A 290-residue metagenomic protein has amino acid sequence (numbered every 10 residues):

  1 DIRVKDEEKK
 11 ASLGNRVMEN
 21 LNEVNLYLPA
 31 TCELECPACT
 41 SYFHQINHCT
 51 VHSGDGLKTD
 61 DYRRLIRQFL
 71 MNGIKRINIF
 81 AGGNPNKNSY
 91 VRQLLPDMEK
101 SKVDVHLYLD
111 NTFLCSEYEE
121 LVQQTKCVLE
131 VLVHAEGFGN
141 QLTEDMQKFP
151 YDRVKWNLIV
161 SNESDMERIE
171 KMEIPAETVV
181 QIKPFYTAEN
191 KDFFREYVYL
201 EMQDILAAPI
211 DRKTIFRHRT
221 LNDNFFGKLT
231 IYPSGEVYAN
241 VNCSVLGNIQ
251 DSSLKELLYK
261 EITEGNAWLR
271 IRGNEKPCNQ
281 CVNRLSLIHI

Functional and structural regions predicted by a protein language model:
R3-E23: Short, amphipathic alpha-helical interaction segments positioned at domain boundaries
R16-D61, M71-N72, N240-V241: Canonical Radical SAM [4Fe-4S] cluster-binding loop centered on the CxxxCxxC motif and its immediate flanking residues
I46-R64, G83-L142, I159-R168: Canonical radical SAM enzyme core domain
I77-N78, C127-D211: Conserved C-terminal portion of the radical SAM core fold that forms the substrate/S-adenosylmethionine-binding
F193-D211, N242-L285: C-terminal accessory region of radical SAM enzymes
L206-N222: Short, basic/aromatic recognition patches
G235: Conserved, mostly hydrophobic/aromatic
H289-I290: Conserved small/polar residues in nucleotide/adenosyl-binding loops
